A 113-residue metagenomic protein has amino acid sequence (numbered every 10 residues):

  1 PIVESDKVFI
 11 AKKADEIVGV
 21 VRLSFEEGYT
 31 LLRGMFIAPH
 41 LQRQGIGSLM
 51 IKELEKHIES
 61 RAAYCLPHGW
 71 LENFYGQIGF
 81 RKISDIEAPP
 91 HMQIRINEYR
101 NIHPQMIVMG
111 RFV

Functional and structural regions predicted by a protein language model:
P1-I10, A14-E16, I102-I107: A short helix-loop-beta-strand connector motif used in the catalytic cores of GNAT acetyltransferases and, in some
I10, E16-S24, Y29-F36: Conserved beta-strand in the GNAT
I37, R43-K56: Conserved acetyl-CoA-binding loop-helix of GNAT-fold acetyltransferases
K56-W70: Conserved GNAT acetyl-CoA-binding A-motif
G69-I102: Conserved active-site alpha-helix within GNAT-family acetyltransferase domains
G110-V113: Short beta-strand-to-coil "C-cap" segments at the C-terminal boundary of structured domains/repeats, marking
